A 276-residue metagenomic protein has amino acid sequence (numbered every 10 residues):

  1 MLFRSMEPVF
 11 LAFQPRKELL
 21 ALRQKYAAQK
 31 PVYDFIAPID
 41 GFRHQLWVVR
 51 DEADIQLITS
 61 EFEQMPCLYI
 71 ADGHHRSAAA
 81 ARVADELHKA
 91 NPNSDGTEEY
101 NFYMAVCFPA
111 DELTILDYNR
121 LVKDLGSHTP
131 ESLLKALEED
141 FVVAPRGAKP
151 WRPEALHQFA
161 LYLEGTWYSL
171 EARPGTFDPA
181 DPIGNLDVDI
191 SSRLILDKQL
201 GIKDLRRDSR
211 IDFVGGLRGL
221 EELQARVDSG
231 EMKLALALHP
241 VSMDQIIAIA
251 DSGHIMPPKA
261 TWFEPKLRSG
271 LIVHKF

Functional and structural regions predicted by a protein language model:
M1-F276: Surface-exposed, charge/polar-rich loops and edge strands
